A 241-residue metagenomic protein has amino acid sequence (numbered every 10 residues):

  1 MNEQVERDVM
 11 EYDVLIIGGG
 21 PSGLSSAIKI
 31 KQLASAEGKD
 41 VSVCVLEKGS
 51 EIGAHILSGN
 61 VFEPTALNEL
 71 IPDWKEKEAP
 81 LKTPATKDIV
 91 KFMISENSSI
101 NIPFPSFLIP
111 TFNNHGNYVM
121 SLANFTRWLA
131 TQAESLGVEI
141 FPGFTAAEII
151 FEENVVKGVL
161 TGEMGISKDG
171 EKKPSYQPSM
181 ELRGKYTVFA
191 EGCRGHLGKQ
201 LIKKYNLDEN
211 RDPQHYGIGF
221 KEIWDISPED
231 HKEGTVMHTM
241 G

Functional and structural regions predicted by a protein language model:
M1-I17, P21, G137-F144: Glycine/serine-rich loop-strand microenvironments at binding/catalytic pocket rims
V14, S42-S50, G184-F189: Extended hydrophobic secondary-structure segments that form protein cores and membrane-embedded regions
V14-C44: N-terminal Rossmann-like FAD-binding beta1-loop-alpha1 element of flavoenzymes
S22, E51, R194: Conserved Rossmann-like nucleotide-cofactor binding loop
D40, K48-N97: N-terminal FAD cofactor-binding segment of flavoenzymes
H55-L57, P103, K199-I202: Short, solvent-exposed loop/turn and secondary-structure capping segments
S99-N124, T131: Helix-loop-beta segment of a Rossmann-like dinucleotide-binding subdomain
A123, R127, Q132-G241: Predominantly flavin-linked oxidoreductase catalytic cores and closely associated redox partners
